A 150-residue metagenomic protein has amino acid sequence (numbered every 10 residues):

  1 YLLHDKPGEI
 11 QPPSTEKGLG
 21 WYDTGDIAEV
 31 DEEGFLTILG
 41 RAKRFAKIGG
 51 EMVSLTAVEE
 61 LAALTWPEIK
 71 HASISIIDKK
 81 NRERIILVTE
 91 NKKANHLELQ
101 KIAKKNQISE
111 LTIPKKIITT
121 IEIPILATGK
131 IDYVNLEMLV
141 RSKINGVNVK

Functional and structural regions predicted by a protein language model:
Y1-T15, E51-V53: Conserved ATP/PPi-binding loop(s) of AMP-dependent carboxylate-activating enzymes
L2, F35-T37, K130: Residue-level signal for well-ordered, solvent-exposed loop/turn and beta-edge residues enriched in charged/polar side
D5, K130-S142: Short, basic/aromatic-enriched C-terminal tail that caps enzymatic domains
D5, N91-A94, E122-I123: Short loop segments at secondary-structure junctions
P7, T24, L126-T128: Ser/Thr-centric signal marking residues that sit in or immediately flank functional binding/regulatory motifs
L19-G20, G25-T112, M138: AMP-binding/adenylate-forming catalytic core of the ANL superfamily
W21, L139-K150: Acidic/polar alpha-helix N-cap and adjacent early helical turns within long charge-rich amphipathic helices/linkers
Q107-I131, V149: AMP-binding/adenylate-forming catalytic domain of the ANL superfamily
